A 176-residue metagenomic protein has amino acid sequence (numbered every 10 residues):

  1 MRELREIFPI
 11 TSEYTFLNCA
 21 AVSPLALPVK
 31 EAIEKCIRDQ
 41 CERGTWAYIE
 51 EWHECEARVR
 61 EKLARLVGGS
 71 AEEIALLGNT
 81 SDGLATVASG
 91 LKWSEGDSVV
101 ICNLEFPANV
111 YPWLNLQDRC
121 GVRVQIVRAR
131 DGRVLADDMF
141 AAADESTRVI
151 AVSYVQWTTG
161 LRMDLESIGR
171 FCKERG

Functional and structural regions predicted by a protein language model:
M1-G176: Pyridoxal 5′-phosphate
